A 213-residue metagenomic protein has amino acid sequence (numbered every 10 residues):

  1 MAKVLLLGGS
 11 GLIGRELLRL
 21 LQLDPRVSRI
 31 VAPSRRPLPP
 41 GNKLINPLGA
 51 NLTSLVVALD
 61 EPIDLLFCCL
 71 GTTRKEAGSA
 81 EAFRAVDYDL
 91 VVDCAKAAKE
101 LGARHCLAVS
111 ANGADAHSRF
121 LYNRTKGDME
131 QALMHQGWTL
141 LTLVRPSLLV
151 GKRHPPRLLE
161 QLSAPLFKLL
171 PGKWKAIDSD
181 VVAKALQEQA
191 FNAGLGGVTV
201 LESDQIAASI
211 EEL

Functional and structural regions predicted by a protein language model:
A2-D24: N-terminal Rossmann NAD(P)H-binding glycine-rich loop of SDR-like oxidoreductase domains
K3, D64-F67, H105: Structural motif
L7, P33, C69-L70, C106-N112 (+1 more regions): SDR active-site strand-loop-helix element
P25, A116-L213: Oxidoreductase cofactor-interface core, primarily capturing Rossmann-like NAD(P)-dependent enzymes
V31-P39: Short, polar loop motifs at secondary-structure junctions
L44-D93, A97-E100: NAD(P)H-binding glycine-rich loop region in Rossmannoid oxidoreductase-like domains and their noncatalytic homologs
A80, A85-V86, V92-D128, H135-Q136 (+1 more regions): Conserved Rossmann-fold NAD(P)-dependent oxidoreductase catalytic core, especially the SDR/UDP-sugar
